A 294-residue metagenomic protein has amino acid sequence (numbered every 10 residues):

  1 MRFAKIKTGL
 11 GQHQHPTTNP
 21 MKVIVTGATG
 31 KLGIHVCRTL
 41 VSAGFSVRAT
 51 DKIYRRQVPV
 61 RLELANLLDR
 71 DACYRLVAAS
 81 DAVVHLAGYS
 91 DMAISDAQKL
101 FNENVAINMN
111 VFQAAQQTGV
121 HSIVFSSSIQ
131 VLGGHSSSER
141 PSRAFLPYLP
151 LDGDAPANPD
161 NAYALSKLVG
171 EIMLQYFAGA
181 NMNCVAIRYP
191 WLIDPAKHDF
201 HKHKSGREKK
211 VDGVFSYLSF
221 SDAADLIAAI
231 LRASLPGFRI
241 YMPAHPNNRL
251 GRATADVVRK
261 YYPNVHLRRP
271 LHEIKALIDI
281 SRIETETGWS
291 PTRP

Functional and structural regions predicted by a protein language model:
V23-A43: N-terminal Rossmann NAD(P)H-binding glycine-rich loop of SDR-like oxidoreductase domains
R56, A65-E103: NAD(P)H-binding glycine-rich loop region in Rossmannoid oxidoreductase-like domains and their noncatalytic homologs
V83, S95-V124: NAD(P)-cofactor binding segment of oxidoreductase domains
N110-D160: Conserved Rossmann-fold NAD(P)-dependent oxidoreductase catalytic core, especially the SDR/UDP-sugar
A162, S166-V169: Active-site helix of classical SDR
E171-P195: Conserved beta-loop-beta element that borders a ligand/cofactor-binding pocket
L192-E208, G213-I240: Alpha-helical substrate-binding/gating segment
S221-P294: C-terminal substrate-binding subdomain of Rossmann-fold SDR/epimerase-dehydratase oxidoreductases
